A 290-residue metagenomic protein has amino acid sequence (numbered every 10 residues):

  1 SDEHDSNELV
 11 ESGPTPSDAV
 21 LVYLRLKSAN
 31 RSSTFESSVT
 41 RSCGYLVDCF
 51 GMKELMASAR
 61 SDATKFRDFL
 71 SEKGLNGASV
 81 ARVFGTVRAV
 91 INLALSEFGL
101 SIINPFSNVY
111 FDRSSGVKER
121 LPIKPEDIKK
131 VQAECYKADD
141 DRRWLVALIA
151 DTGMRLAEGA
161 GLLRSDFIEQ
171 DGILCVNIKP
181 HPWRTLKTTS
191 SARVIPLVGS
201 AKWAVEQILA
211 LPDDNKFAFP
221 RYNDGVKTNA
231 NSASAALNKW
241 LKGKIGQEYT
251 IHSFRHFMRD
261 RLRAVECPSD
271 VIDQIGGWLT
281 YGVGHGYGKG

Functional and structural regions predicted by a protein language model:
S1, Y45, K53-S58, E72-N108 (+1 more regions): N-terminal DNA-binding recognition helix of tyrosine site-specific recombinases/integrases
S1-N30, S42-G44: N-terminal helical hairpins
L9-P16, S33-T34, D48-D68, I103: A Lys/Arg-rich helix-loop hairpin that forms a DNA/phosphate-binding surface
G77, A81, S101, P105-L162 (+3 more regions): Basic, Lys/Arg- and aromatic-enriched nucleic-acid-binding interface segment
P122, G276-G290: Catalytic-site neighborhood detector that most strongly recognizes the C-terminal catalytic loop/helix of tyrosine
A147, D151, E158, S232 (+1 more regions): C-terminal catalytic core of tyrosine-transesterase DNA break-rejoin enzymes
G161-A204, G282: Conserved tyrosine-mediated DNA breakage-rejoining catalytic core shared by Y-recombinases
H181-P182, V198-Q247: Active-site/catalytic core of tyrosine-dependent DNA strand-transfer enzymes
